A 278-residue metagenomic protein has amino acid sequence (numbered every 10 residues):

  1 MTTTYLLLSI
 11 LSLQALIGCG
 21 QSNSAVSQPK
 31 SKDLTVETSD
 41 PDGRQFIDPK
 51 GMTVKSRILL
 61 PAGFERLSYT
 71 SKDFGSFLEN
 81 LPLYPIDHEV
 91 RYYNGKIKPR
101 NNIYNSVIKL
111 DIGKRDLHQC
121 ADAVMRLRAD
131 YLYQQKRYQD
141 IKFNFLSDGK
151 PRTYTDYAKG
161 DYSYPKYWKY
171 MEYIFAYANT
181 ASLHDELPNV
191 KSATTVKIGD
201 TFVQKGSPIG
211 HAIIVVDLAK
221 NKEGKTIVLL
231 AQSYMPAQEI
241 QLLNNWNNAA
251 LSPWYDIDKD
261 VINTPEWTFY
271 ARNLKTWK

Functional and structural regions predicted by a protein language model:
Y5-Q14: Sec-dependent N-terminal signal peptides
I17-G18: C-terminal motif of bacterial Sec signal peptides marking the signal peptidase cleavage site
S22-K109, H118: Cationic-aromatic interfacial patches
K109-K191: Extracellular-facing segments of soluble proteins and assemblies that are Gly/Ser/Thr-biased and enriched in aromatics
Y133-R137, G210-A212, N221-T226, Q238-Q241: Substrate-binding/catalytic groove segments of enzymes that remodel or degrade extracellular structural polymers
K166-G224: ...with weaker cross-activation on analogous glycine-rich loops/strands in unrelated enzymes
T226, S233-K278: Low-complexity, Gly/Ser/Thr/Pro-rich intrinsically disordered linker/tail segments
